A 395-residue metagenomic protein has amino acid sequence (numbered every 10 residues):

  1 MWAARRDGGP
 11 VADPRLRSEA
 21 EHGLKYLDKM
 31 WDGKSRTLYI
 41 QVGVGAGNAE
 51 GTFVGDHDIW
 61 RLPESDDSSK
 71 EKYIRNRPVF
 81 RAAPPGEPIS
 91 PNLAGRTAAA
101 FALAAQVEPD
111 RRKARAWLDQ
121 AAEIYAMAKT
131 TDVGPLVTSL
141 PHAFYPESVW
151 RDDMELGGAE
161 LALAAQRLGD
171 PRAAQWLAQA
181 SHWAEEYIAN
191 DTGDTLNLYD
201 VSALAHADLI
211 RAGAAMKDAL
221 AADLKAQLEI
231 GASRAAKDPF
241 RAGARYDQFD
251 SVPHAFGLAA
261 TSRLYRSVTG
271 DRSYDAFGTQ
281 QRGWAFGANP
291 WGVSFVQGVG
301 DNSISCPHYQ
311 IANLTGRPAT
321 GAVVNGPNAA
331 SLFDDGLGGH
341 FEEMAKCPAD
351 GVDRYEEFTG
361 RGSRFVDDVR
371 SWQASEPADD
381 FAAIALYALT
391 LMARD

Functional and structural regions predicted by a protein language model:
M1-A12, E87: Conserved, well-structured interaction surfaces
L16-T37, G43-V44: Carboxylate/His-rich catalytic cores and anion/metal-binding grooves
Q41-R96, A100, A104, R151-E186 (+2 more regions): Aromatic (Trp/Tyr) and acidic
D66, R115-D119, E123-A126, A178 (+1 more regions): Marks the mature luminal ectodomains of secretory-pathway proteins
A98, A122-A126, T130-V133: Hydrophobic, small-residue-rich alpha-helical packing segments that form membrane-like cores
P109, A114-D119, D132-R151, Q179: N-terminal carbohydrate-binding/catalytic regions of secreted carbohydrate-active enzymes
H142-S148, T195-L196, D247-S251: A glycine-rich, coil/turn loop motif that links secondary-structure elements
E185-G193: Solenoid-like repeat scaffolds
